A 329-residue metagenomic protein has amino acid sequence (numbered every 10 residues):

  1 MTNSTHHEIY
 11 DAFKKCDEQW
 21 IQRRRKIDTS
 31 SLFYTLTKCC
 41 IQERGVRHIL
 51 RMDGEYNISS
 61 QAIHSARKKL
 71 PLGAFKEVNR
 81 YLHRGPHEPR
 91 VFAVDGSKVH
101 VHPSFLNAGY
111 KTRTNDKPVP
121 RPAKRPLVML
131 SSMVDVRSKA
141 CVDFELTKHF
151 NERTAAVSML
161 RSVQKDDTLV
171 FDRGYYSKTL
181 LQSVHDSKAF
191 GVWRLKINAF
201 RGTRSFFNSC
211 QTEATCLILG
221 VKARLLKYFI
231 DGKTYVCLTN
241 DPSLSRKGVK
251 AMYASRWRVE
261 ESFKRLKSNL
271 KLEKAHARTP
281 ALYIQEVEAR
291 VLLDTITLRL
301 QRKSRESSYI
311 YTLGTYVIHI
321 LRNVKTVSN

Functional and structural regions predicted by a protein language model:
M1-E43, H48-R51, S60-L70, E88-R90 (+2 more regions): Single, function-defining residue in the core of a domain
G73-P86: Short Lys/Arg-enriched helix C-cap and helix-to-coil transition segments that create basic nucleic-acid-contact patches
D95-K98: Short, flexible loop/turn elements at secondary-structure junctions
G109-K117: Short Pro/Gly-enriched beta-strand edge/turn motifs at strand-loop
